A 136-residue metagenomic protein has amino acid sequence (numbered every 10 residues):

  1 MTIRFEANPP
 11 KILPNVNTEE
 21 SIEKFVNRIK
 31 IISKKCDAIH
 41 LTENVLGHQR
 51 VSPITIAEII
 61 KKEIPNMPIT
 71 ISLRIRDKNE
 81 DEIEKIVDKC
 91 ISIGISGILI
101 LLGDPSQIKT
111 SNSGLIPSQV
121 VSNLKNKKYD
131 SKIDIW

Functional and structural regions predicted by a protein language model:
M1-L41: Conserved N-terminal beta1-alpha1 strand-loop-helix module at the mouth
I3-P9, D37-L41, I69-L73, I98-I100 (+1 more regions): Hydrophobic faces of well-ordered beta-strands that scaffold small-molecule active sites in alpha/beta enzyme cores
N17, S33-I56, L102-S113: Glycine-rich, proline-tolerant flexible connector loops at the mouths of alpha/beta enzymes
I22-F25, P53, I83, P117: Aromatic/hydrophobic pocket-lining residues that form the small-molecule binding cavity in soluble enzyme cores
G47-I71, S113-W136: Alpha-helix-loop-beta-strand connector modules within alpha/beta enzyme cores
M67-E82: Structural motif corresponding to the early beta-alpha repeats
K78-S92: Catalytic cores of alpha/beta
